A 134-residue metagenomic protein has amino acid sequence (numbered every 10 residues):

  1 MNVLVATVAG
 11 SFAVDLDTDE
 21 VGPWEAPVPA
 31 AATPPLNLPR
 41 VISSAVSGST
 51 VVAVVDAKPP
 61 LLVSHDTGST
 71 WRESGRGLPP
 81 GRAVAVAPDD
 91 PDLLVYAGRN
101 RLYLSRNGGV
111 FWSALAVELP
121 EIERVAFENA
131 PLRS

Functional and structural regions predicted by a protein language model:
M1-S134: Extracellular glycan-interacting surfaces
